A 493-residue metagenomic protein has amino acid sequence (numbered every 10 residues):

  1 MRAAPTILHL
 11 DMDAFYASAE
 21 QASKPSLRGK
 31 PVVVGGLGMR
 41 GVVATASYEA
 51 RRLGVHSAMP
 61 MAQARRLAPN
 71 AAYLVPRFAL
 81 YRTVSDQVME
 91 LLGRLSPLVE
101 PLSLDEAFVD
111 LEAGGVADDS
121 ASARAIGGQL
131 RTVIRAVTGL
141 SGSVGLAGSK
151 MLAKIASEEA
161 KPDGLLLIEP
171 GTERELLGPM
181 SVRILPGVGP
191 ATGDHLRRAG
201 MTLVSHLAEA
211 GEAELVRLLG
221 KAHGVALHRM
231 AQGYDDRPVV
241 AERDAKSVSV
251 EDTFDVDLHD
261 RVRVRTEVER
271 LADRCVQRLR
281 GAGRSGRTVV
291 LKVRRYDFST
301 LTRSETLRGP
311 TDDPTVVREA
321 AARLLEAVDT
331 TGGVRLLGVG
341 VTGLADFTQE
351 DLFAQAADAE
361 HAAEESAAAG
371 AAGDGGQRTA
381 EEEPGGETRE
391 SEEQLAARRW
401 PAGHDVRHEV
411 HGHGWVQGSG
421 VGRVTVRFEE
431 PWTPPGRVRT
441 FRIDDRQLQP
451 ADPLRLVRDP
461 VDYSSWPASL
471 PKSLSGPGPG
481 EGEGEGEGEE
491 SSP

Functional and structural regions predicted by a protein language model:
M1-V225, A359-A396, P401-A402, E409 (+1 more regions): Gly/Gly-Pro- and Ser/Thr-rich, intrinsically disordered tail segments characteristic of DNA damage-repair and tolerance
R2, I184, D194-L336, G343-D346: DNA-contacting surface of Y-family translesion DNA polymerases
L102-E106, A147-K150, R284-T288, V334-L336 (+1 more regions): Short Gly/Ser/Thr- and Asp/Glu-enriched loop/turn motifs at secondary-structure junctions
V289-V293, G403-E409: A short beta-strand micro-motif
L301-E305, G309-R407, S492-P493: Acidic, metal-coordinating catalytic segment for phosphate/diphosphate chemistry, firing primarily on the Nudix
G412-S419: Short beta-strand-centered aromatic/proline hotspots
G422-V426: Short aromatic-glycine-enriched beta-strand elements
R427-G480, G488-P493: Intrinsically disordered, low-complexity linker and terminal regions at domain boundaries
